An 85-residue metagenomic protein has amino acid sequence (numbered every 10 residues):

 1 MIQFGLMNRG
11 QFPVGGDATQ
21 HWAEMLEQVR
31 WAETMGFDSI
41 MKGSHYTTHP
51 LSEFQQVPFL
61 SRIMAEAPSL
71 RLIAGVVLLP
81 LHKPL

Functional and structural regions predicted by a protein language model:
M1-A74: N-terminal beta1-alpha1-beta2 module of alpha/beta enzyme domains
I73-L81: Conserved strand-turn element in the central/C-terminal portion of the radical SAM core barrel that lines
K83-L85: Catalytic cores of alpha/beta
